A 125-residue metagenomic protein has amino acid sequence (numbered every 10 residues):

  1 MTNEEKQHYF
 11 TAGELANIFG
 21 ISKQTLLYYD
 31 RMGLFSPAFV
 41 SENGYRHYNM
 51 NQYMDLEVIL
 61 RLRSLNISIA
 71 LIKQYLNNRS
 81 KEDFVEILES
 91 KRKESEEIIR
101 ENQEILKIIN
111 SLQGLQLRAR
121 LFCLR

Functional and structural regions predicted by a protein language model:
M1-L65: Basic helix-turn-helix/winged-helix DNA-binding cores and closely related short helical interaction motifs
N17, K23-Q24, H47, D55 (+5 more regions): Generic ordered-secondary-structure signal
L60, I72-C123: Short, charged amphipathic alpha-helical surface segments
